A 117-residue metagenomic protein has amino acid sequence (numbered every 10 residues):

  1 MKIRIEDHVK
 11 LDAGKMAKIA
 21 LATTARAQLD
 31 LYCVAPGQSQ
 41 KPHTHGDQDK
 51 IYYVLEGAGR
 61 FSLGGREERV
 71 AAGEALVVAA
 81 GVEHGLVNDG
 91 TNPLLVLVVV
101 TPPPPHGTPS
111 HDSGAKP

Functional and structural regions predicted by a protein language model:
M1-D30, K41, A72, V77 (+1 more regions): A short, N-terminal "cap"/entry segment at the start of jelly-roll beta-barrel domains of the cupin/DSBH fold
A25-A27, A35-S39, A58-G59, P102-H106: Short, charged/polar surface micro-motifs in flexible loops or helix N-caps
A25-A27, P36, D47, R66 (+2 more regions): A generic "binding-loop/recognition-motif" signal
S39-K41, R60, E67, L76 (+1 more regions): Histidine-centered metal-chelating micro-motifs
H45-A72: A short beta-strand-loop-beta hairpin characteristic of the jelly-roll/cupin
A80-P105: Ligand-binding loop in jelly-roll beta-barrel domains
